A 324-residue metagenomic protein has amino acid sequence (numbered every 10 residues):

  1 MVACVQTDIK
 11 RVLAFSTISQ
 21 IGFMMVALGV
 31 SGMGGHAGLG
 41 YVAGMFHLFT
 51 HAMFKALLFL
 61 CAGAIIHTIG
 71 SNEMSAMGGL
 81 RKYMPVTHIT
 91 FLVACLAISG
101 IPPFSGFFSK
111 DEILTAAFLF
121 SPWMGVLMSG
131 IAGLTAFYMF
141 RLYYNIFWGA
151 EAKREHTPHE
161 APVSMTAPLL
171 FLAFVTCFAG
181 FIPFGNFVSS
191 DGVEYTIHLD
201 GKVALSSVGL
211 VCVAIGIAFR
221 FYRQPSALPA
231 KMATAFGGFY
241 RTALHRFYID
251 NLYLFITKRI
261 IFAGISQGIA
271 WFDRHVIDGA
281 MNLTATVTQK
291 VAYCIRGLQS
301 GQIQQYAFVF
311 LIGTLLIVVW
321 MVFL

Functional and structural regions predicted by a protein language model:
M1-S164, V175, F181: Hydrophobic transmembrane alpha-helices and their helix-loop junctions in integral membrane proteins
M24-L28, L92-C95, A218-Y222, Y293-R296 (+1 more regions): Structural signal for membrane-spanning alpha-helices in multi-pass inner-membrane proteins, emphasizing helix cores
K55, G133-F140, L210-K231: Hydrophobic alpha-helical membrane-embedded segments
V93-L96, G130, L134, L170 (+5 more regions): Generic alpha-helical transmembrane segments of integral inner-membrane proteins, especially permease/transport modules
A94-I98, P168-I182, R246, I261-Q267 (+1 more regions): Hydrophobic alpha-helical membrane-insertion segments
P158-I217: Hard-cation-handling environments
S189-K202, Q224-L324: Aromatic-capped, Gly/Pro-kinked transmembrane alpha-helices
